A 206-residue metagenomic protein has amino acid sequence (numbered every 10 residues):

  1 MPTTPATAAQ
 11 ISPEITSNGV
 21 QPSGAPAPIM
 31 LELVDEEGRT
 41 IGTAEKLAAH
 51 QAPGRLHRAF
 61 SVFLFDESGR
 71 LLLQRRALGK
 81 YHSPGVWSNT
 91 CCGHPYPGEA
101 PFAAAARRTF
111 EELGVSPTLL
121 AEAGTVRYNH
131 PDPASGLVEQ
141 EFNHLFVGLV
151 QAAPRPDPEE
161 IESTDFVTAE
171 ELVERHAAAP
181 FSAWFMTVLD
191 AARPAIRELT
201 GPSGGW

Functional and structural regions predicted by a protein language model:
P2-E14, E45-A48, G85, G124-W206: Nudix hydrolase/Nudix homology domain
A8, N18-S61, F65-E67: Acidic, metal-coordinating catalytic segment for phosphate/diphosphate chemistry, firing primarily on the Nudix
L31, R70-L71, T164-D165: A residue-level structural signature of the nucleotidyltransferase/glycosyltransferase Rossmann-like core
T40-T43, G69-R75, A153-D157: Short, well-ordered strand-loop elements centered on a beta-strand within folded domains, enriched for acidic residues
A59-C91: A glycine-rich, hydrophobic loop/mini-helix early in the fold
V62, C91, E122, H144-F146: A structural signal for short, well-ordered beta-strand segments
L72-L73, T90-A123: The catalytic Nudix box helix
L78-K80, H94, R127-N129: Short, catalytically relevant binding-site loops at active-site mouths
